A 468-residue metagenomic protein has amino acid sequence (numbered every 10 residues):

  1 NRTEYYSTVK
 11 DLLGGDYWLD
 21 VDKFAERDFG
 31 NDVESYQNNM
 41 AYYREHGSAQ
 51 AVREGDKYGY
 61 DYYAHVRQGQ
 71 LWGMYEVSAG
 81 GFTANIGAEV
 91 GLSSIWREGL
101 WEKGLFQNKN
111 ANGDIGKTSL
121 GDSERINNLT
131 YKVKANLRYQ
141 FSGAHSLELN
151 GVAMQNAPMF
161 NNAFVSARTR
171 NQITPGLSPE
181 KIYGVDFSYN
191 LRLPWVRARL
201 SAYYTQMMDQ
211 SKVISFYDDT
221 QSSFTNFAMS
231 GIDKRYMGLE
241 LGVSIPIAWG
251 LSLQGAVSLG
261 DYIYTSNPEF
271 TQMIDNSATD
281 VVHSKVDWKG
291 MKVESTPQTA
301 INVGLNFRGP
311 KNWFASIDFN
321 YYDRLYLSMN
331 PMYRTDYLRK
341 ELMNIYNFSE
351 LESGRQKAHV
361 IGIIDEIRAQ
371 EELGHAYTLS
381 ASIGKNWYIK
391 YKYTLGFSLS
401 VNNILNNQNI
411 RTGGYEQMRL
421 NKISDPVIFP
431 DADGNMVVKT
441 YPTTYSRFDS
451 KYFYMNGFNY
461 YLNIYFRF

Functional and structural regions predicted by a protein language model:
N1-S142, E269: Signature of Gram-negative outer-membrane beta-barrel scaffolds
R2-Y6, A79-G81, V90-W96, G151-A157 (+7 more regions): Transmembrane beta-strands of outer-membrane beta-barrel pores
Y36, R44-A49, S94, K103-D114 (+7 more regions): Surface-exposed extracellular loop regions of Gram-negative outer-membrane beta-barrel proteins, predominantly
L71-V77, A88-V90, A135-Y139, F187-L191 (+7 more regions): Residues on the lipid-exposed face of transmembrane beta-strands in outer-membrane beta-barrel proteins
G81-A84, A144-L147, W195-A198, G250-L253 (+2 more regions): Repeated loop/turn-to-beta-strand initiation elements of outer-membrane beta-barrel proteins
Y204-Q206, T225-Y333: Gram-negative outer-membrane beta-barrel transporters
E294-Y388, G413-G414: C-terminal beta-barrel architecture of Gram-negative outer-membrane proteins
Y321-L342, R355-H359, K385-F468: C-terminal beta-signal and adjacent terminal beta-strands/loops of Gram-negative outer-membrane beta-barrel proteins
